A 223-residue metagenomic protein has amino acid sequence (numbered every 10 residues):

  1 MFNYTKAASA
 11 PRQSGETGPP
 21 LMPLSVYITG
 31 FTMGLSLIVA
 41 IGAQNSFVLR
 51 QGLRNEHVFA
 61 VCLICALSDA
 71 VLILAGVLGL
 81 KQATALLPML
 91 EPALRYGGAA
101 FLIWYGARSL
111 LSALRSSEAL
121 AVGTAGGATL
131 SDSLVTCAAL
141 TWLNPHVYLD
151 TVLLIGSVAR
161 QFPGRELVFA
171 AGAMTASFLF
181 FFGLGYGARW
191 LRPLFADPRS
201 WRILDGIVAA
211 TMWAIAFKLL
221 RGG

Functional and structural regions predicted by a protein language model:
F2-K6, T17-G18, P92-A93, W104-H146 (+1 more regions): Alpha-helical multi-pass membrane helix bundles of inner-membrane/thylakoid proteins, especially permease cores
F2-Y4, G18-A40, N55-L63, G123-L143 (+1 more regions): Small-residue-enriched transmembrane helix starts and helix-helix packing motifs in multi-pass inner-membrane proteins
L24-P92, V152-V168: Juxtamembrane transmembrane-helix termini in multi-pass membrane transport proteins
F31, L35, V39, A70 (+4 more regions): Hydrophobic/aromatic residues within the transmembrane alpha-helices of Major Facilitator Superfamily
E56-G127, D132-S133, G187-W190, A210: Membrane helix-loop-helix hairpins that form the core translocation module of multi-pass transporters
L63-A75, L143, V147-Y148, T175-F181: Membrane-embedded alpha-helical segments of transport systems, primarily multispan ion/solute transporters
F178-P193: Transmembrane alpha-helical segments of integral membrane proteins
K218-G223: Juxtamembrane boundary at the C-terminal end of a transmembrane helix
